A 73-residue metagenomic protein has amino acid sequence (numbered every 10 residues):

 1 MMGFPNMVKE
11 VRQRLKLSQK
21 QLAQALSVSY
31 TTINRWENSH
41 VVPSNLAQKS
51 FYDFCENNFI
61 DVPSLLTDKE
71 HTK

Functional and structural regions predicted by a protein language model:
M1-R14, Y52, V62: A short, Lys/Arg-rich alpha-helix, primarily the initiator
L17-N34: Short alpha-helical DNA-recognition segment
N45-S64: DNA major-groove recognition helix of helix-turn-helix/homeodomain DNA-binding modules
P63-K73: Short amphipathic recognition helices of helix-turn-helix/homeodomain-type DNA-binding modules
